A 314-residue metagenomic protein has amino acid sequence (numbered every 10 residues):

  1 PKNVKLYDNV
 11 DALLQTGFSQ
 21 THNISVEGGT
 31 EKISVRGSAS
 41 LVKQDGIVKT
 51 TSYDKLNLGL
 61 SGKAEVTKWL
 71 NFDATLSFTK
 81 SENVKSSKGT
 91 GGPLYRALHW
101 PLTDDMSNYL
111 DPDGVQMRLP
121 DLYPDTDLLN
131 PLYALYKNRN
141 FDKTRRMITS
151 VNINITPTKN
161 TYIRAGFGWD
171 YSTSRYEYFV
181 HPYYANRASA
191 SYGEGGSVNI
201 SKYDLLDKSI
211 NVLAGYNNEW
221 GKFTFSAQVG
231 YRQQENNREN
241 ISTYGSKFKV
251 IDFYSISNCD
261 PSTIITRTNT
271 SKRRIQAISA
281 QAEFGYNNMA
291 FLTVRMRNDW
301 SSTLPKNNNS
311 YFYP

Functional and structural regions predicted by a protein language model:
P1-K5, T16, G46-T51, N57 (+3 more regions): Surface-exposed loop/interface segments of Gram-negative outer-membrane beta-barrel transport/assembly proteins
P1-S25, S38-V48: Short strand-turn segments of transmembrane beta-barrel domains in outer membranes, especially the first one or two
S19, T30-E31, E65-T67, T156-T158 (+2 more regions): Outer-membrane beta-barrel channels and translocator barrels
H22-G28, I33, Q276-Y286: Structured alpha-helical segments in the cores of large, soluble enzyme domains
A39-D45, L292-L304: Transmembrane beta-strand segments that form the barrel wall of outer-membrane beta-barrel proteins
L58-L60, A165, I210, Q276-A282 (+3 more regions): Extended, hydrophobic alpha-helical segments in both membrane/secreted and soluble proteins
K306-S310: Short glycine/threonine-rich loop-to-helix capping motif typified by GTGT followed within a few residues by an Asp-Pro
